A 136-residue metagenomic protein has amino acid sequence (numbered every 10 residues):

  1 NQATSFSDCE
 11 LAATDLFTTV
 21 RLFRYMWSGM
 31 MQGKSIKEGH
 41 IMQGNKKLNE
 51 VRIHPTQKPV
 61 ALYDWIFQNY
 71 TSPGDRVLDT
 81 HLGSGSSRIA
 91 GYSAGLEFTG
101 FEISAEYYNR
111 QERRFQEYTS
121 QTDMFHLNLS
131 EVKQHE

Functional and structural regions predicted by a protein language model:
N1-E136: Class I S-adenosyl-L-methionine
